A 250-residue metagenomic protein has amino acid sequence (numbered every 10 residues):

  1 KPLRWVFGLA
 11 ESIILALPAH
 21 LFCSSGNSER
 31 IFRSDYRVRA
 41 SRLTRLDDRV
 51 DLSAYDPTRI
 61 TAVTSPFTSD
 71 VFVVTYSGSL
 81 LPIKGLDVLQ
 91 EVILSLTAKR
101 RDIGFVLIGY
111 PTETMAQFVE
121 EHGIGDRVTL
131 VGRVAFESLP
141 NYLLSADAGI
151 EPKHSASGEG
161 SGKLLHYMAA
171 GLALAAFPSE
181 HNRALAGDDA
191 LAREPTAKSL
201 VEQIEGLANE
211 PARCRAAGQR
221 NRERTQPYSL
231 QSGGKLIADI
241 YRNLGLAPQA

Functional and structural regions predicted by a protein language model:
P2-L21: Membrane-proximal helix-turn-helix segments that form the acceptor-binding/catalytic region of lipid-linked
A19, N141-E159, L172: Acidic donor-binding loop of glycosyltransferase active sites
N27, R49: Carbohydrate-associated surface elements
I60, P211-R242: A charged, aromatic-enriched C-terminal amphipathic alpha-helix characteristic of glycosyltransferases across folds
P66-K84, L89-I93, V106: Conserved donor-binding/catalytic core segment of Leloir-type glycosyltransferases
S77, G104-A116: Glycosyltransferase donor-sugar binding loop
M115-P140: Nucleotide-activated donor-binding/catalytic signature segment of Leloir-type glycosyltransferases, i.e., the conserved
D188-K198, E205-P211: Conserved acidic donor-binding segment of nucleotide-sugar-dependent glycosyltransferases
